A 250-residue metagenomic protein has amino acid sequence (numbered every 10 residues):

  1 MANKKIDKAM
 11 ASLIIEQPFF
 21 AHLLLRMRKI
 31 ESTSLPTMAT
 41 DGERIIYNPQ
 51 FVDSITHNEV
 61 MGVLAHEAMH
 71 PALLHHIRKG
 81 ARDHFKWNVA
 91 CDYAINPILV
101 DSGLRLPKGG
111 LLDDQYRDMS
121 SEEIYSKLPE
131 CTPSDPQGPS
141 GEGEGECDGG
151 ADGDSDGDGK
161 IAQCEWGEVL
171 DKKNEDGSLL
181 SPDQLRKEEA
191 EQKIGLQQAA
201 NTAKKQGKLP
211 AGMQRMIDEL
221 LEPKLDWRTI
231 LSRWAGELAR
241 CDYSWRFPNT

Functional and structural regions predicted by a protein language model:
M1-L64, A68-R105: Basic/hydrophobic alpha-helical interface regions
P97-T250: Negatively charged
